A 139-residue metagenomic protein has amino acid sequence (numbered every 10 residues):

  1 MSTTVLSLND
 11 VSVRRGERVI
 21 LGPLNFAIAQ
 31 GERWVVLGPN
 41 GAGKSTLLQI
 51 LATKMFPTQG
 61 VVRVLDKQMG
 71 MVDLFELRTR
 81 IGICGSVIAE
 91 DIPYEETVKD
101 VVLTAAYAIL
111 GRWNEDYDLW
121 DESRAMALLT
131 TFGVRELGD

Functional and structural regions predicted by a protein language model:
L6-L8, I20-P23: Conserved structural motif at the start of ABC-family nucleotide-binding domains
R18-V19, F75: Short coil-to-beta microelement around the adenine-binding A-loop and adjacent beta1/P-loop entry of ABC ATPase
L37-P39: The feature captures the beta-strand-to-loop junction immediately N-terminal to the Walker
S45-T46: Conserved Walker
A52: Helix-to-loop junction immediately C-terminal to a conserved catalytic motif
G60-G70, L77: Conserved ABC transporter NBD signature motif
S86-D139: ABC-family P-loop ATPase nucleotide-binding domains
